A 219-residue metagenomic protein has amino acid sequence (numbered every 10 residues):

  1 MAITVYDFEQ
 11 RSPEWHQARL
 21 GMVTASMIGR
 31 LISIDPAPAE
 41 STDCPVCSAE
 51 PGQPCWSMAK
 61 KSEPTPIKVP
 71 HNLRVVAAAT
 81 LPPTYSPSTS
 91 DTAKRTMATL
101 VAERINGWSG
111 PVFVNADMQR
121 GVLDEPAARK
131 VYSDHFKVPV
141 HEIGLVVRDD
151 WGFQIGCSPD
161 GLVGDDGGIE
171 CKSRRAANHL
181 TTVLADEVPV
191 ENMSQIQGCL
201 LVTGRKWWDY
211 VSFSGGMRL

Functional and structural regions predicted by a protein language model:
M1-L123: Charged, glycine-rich intrinsically disordered N-terminal tails and low-complexity linkers that flank
K60-K61, K68, K94, K130 (+3 more regions): Context-gated lysine
A98, R129, I196: Generic structural marker for isolated residues within well-ordered, non-membrane alpha-helices of soluble domains
M118-V140: Acidic-basic catalytic patches of nuclease active cores, encompassing PD-(D/E)XK and other metal-cofactor nuclease
D134-P159, V163-L219: Nucleic-acid nuclease catalytic cores
